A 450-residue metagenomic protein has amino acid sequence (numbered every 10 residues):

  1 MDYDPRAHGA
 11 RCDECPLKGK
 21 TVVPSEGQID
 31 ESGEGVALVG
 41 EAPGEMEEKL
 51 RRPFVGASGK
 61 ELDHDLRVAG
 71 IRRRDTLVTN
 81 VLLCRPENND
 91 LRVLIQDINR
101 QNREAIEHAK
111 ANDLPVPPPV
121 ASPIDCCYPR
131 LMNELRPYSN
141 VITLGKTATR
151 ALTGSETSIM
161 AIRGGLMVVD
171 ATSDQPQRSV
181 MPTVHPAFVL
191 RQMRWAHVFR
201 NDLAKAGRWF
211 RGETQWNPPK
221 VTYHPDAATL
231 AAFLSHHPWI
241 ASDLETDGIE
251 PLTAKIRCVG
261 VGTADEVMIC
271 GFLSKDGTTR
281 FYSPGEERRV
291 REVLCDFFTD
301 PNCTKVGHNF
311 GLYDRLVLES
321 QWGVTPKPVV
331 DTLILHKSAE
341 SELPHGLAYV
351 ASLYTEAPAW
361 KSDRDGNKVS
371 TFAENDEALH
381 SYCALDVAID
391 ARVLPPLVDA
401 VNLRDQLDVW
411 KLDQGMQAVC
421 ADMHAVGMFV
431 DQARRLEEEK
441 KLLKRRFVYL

Functional and structural regions predicted by a protein language model:
M1-E213: A polyanion-binding, active-site-adjacent surface
G9, V141, A206, D243 (+8 more regions): A residue-level signal for conserved active-site and pocket-lining positions in enzyme catalytic cores
G35, M181-H185, M268, T304 (+1 more regions): Short beta-strand-alpha-helix junction that forms the catalytic/metal-binding core of metal-dependent nuclease domains
V39, T79, V184, S242 (+3 more regions): Active-site flanking residues adjacent to catalytic metal/cofactor-binding acidic residues
M46-E47, R51-V55, L62, A69 (+1 more regions): Conserved RNase H-like, two-metal-ion catalytic cores of nucleic-acid enzymes
L62, T153-G165, Q177-L190, G262-A264 (+2 more regions): Metal-dependent phosphoesterase core characteristic of DEDDh/y 3'-5' exonuclease domains
D170-P176, G262-A264, V426: Short strand-coil-strand connectors
T214-P219, P326-L335, N367-L450: Mixed-charge, glycine-rich, non-catalytic linkers/tails in nucleic-acid processing enzymes
